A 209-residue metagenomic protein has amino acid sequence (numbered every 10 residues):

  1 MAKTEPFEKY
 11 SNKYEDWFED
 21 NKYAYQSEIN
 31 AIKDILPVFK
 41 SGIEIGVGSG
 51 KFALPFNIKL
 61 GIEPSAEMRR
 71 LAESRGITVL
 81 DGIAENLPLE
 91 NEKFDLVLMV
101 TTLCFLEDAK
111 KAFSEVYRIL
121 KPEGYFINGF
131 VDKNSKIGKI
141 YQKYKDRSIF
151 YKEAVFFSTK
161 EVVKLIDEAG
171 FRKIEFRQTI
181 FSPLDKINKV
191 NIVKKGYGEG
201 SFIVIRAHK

Functional and structural regions predicted by a protein language model:
M1-F39, K51, I180, I187 (+1 more regions): Conserved class I S-adenosyl-L-methionine
I43-N86: Class I SAM-dependent methyltransferase SAM/SAH-binding core
L98: A conserved beta-strand element that flanks and buttresses the S-adenosyl-L-methionine
T101-C104: Short catalytic micro-motifs in class I SAM-dependent methyltransferases
K110-P122: A short glycine-rich, Lys/Arg-flanked "PGG" loop and its adjoining helix->strand segment in the class I
Y125-E153: Conserved class I S-adenosyl-L-methionine
A154-R177: Short alpha-helix
S201-K209: C-terminal lobe and adjacent flexible extensions of AdoMet/dcAdoMet transferase-like proteins
